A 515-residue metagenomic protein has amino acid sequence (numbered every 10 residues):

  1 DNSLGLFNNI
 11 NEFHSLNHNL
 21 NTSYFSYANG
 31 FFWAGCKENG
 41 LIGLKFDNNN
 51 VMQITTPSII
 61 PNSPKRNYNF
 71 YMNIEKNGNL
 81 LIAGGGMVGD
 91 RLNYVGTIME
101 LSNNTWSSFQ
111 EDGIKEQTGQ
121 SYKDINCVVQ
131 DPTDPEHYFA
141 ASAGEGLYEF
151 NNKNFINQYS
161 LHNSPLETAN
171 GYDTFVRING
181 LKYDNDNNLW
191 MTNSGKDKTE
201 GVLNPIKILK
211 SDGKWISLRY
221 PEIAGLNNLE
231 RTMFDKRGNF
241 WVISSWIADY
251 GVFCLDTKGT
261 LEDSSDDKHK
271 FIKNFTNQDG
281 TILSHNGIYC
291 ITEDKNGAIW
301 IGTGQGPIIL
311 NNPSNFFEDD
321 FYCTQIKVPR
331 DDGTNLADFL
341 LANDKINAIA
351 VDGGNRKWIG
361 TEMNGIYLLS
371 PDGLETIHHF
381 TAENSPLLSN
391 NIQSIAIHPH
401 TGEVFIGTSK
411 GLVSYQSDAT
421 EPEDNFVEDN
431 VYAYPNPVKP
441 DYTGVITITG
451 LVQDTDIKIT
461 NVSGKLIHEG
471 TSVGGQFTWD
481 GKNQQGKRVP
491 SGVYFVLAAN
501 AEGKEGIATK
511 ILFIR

Functional and structural regions predicted by a protein language model:
D1-N430, L466: Carboxylate-rich, polar loop motifs that coordinate divalent cations or form catalytic acidic clusters
S389, P440, Q453, Q485 (+1 more regions): Surface-exposed loops/turns
I395, S472-Q476, F513: A short acidic/small-residue loop/turn micro-motif
T401-E403, P490-F495: Short, conserved beta-strand segments of beta-strand-rich sandwich/propeller modules, principally
N425-K458, Q476-W479: Glycine-centered coil/turn sites that cap beta-strands in beta-rich domains
D456-I467, Y494, G503: Short, glycine-anchored, charge-dense loop/turn motifs used at functional sites
L466-V489, N500-K504: Glycine-centered tight-turn motifs at strand-turn-strand junctions
F495-R515: C-terminal tail/sorting-segment detector
